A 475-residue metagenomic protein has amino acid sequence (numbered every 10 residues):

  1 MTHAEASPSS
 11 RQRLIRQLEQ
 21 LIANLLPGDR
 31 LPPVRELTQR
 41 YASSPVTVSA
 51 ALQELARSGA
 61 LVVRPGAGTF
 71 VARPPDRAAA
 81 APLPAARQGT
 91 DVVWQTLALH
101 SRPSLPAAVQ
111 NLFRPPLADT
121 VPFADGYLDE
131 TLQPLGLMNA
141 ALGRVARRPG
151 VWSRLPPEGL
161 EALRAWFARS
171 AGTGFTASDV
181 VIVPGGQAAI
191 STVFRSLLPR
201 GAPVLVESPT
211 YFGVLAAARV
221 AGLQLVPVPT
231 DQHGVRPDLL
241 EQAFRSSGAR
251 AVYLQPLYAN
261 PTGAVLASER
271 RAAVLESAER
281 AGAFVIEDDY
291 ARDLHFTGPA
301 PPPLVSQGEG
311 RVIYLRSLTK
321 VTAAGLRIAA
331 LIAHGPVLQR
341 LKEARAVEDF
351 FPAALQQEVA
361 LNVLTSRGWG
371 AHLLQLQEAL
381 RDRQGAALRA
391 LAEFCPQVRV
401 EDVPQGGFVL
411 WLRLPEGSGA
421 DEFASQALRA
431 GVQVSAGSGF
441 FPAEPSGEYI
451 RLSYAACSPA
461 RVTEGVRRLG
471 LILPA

Functional and structural regions predicted by a protein language model:
M1-G143, P336, K342, A346-P352 (+10 more regions): N-terminal basic, amphipathic alpha-helical segments
I15, E19, S191, R195 (+5 more regions): Amphipathic, non-transmembrane alpha-helical secondary structure
L61, P203, Q224, F284 (+1 more regions): Residue-level detector of anion-binding/catalytic polar loops
P149-A281, D293-R311, L380: Conserved core of the PLP fold type I
V180, A283, V312, V398 (+1 more regions): Short, conserved active-site loop motifs that form the nucleotide-linked donor/cofactor pocket
V206, P227, E287, A360 (+1 more regions): Hydrophobic residues in well-ordered beta-strands that form the structural core
I313-E393, V400-V403: PLP-dependent aminotransferase class I/II
